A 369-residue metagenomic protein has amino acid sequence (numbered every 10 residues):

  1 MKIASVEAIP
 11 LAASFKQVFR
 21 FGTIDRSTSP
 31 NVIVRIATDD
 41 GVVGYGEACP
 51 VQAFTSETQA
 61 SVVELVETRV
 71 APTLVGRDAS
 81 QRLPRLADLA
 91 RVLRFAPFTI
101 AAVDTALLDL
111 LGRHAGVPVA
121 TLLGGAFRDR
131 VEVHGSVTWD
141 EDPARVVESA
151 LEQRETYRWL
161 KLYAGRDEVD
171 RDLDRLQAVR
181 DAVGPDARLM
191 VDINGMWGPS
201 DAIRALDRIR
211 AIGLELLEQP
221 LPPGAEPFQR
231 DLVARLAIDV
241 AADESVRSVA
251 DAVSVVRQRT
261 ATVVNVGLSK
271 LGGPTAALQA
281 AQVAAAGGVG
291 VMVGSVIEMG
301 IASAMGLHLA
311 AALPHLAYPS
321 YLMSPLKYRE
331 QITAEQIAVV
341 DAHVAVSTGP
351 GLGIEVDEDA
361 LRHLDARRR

Functional and structural regions predicted by a protein language model:
M1-D40, Y45-A53, P325-E330: Structured beta-strand/loop patches that form or line metal/cofactor-binding pockets in enzymes
I3, V34, G41, V70 (+9 more regions): Conserved, mostly hydrophobic/aromatic
S14, A48-S56, F95, S136-D140 (+1 more regions): Glycine-rich phosphate/pyrophosphate-binding beta-alpha loops
A37-H114: Metal- or metallocofactor-binding catalytic centers and their adjacent structured scaffolds across diverse enzyme
G124-L236: Metal-dependent enolase-superfamily TIM-barrel catalytic cores that perform enediolate-based chemistry
D207, G213, G224-D239, V246-H343: Shared catalytic-loop signature of beta/alpha-barrel
K327-R369: C-terminal extensions of enzymes
